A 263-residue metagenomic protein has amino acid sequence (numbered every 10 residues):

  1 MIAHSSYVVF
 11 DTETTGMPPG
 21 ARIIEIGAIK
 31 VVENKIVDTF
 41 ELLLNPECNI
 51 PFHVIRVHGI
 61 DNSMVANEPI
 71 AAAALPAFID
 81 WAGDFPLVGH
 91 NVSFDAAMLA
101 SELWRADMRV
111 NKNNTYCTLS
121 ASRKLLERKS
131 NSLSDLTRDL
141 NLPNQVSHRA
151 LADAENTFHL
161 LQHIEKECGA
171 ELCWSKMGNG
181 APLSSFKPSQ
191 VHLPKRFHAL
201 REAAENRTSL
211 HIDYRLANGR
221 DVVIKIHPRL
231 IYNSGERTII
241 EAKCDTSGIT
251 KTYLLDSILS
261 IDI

Functional and structural regions predicted by a protein language model:
M1-A100, W104-K112, E127, S134-S147: Conserved non-catalytic scaffold segment of RNase H-like nuclease domains
I2, L160-G219: Acidic two-metal-ion nuclease catalytic site recognized across multiple nuclease folds, prominently DnaQ/RNase D-T
T14-G16, S120, N156: Short, glycine/acidic-enriched loop or turn micro-motifs at the edges of active sites
I24, E236-E241: Short aromatic-glycine-enriched beta-strand elements
P86-F94, M98, E102-L103, N131-S189: Acidic, Mg2+-coordinating catalytic module of metal-dependent nucleases/exonucleases that use a two-metal-ion mechanism
T115-S132: Short alpha-helix plus adjacent loop in nuclease-associated cores
I212, I239-C244: SH3/SH3-like beta-barrel fold
R229-I231, T250-I263: Structured surface patches comprising rigid loops and adjacent beta-strands/short helices at the edges of well-ordered
